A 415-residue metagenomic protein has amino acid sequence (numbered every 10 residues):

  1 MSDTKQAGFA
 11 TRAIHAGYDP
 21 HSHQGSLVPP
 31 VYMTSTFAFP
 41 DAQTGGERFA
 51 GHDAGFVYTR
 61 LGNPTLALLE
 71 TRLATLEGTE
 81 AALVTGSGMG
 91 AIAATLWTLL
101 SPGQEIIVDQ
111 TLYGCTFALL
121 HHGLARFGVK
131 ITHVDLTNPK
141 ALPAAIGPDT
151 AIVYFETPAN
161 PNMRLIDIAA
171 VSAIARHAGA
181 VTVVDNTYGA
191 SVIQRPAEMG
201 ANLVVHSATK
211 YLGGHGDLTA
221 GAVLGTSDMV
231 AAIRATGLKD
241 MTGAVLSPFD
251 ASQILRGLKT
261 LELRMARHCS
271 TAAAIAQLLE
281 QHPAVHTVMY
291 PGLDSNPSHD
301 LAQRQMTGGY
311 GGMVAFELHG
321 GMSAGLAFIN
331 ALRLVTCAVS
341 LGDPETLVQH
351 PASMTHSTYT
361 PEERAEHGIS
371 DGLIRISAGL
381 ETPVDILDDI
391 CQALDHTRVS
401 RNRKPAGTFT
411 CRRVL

Functional and structural regions predicted by a protein language model:
M1-D53, C411-L415: N-terminal glycine-rich, Lys/His-bearing helix-loop that initiates the first secondary-structure elements of many
S2-K5, A13-H15, D19-S22, A81-A284 (+1 more regions): Conserved PLP-enzyme active-site core in the AAT-like
Y18-P20, M33-F39, Y188, K210 (+7 more regions): Glycine-rich beta-alpha junction loops
D41-G90, L120-H122: Conserved N-terminal alpha-helix of the aminotransferase class I/II PLP-enzyme fold
D53, L218-A220, L258, G309-M313 (+1 more regions): Short, solvent-exposed beta-strand edge segments and adjacent coil->beta transition regions
H121, K130, N330, T346-L415: PLP-dependent enzyme catalytic core of the Aspartate aminotransferase-like
Q253-L263, G312-H319, R375-G379: Short, well-ordered beta-strand elements within core beta-sheets of diverse protein domains
A273-E345, Y359-A365, Q392, R398 (+1 more regions): Conserved small-domain helix->loop->beta segment predominantly found in fold-type I
